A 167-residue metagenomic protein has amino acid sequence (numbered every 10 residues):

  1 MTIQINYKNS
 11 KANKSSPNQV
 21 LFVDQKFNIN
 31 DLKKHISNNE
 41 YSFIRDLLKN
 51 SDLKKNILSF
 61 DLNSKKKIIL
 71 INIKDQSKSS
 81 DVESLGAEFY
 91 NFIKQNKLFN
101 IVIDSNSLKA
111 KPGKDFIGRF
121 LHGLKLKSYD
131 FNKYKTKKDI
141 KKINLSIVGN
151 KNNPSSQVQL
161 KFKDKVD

Functional and structural regions predicted by a protein language model:
M1-D167: Short amphipathic alpha-helical segment within the helicase RecA-like ATPase core that mediates nucleic-acid
